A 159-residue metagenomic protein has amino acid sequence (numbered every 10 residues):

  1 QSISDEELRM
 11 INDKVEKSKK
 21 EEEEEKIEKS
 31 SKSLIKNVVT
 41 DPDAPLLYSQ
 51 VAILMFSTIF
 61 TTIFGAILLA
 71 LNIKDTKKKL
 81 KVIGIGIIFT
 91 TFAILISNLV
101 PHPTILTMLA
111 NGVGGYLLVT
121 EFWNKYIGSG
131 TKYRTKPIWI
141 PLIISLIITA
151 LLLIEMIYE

Functional and structural regions predicted by a protein language model:
Q1-L46: Low-complexity, intrinsically disordered extramembrane tails and loops of integral membrane proteins
L47-L71, T107-G112: Hydrophobic, aromatic-rich membrane-embedded alpha-helical segments
F56-G65, I85-A93, I147-L151: Canonical alpha-helical transmembrane segments of integral membrane proteins
S57, L69-K74, F92-P101: Hydrophobic alpha-helical transmembrane segments
N72-K78, L118-T135: Cytoplasmic membrane-interface regions of multi-pass membrane proteins
K77-I85: Membrane-interface alpha-helices at helix entry/exit sites of multi-pass transporters
I85-E121: Short alpha-helical packing/oligomerization segments
R134-Y158: Final/C-terminal transmembrane alpha-helix of multipass membrane proteins
